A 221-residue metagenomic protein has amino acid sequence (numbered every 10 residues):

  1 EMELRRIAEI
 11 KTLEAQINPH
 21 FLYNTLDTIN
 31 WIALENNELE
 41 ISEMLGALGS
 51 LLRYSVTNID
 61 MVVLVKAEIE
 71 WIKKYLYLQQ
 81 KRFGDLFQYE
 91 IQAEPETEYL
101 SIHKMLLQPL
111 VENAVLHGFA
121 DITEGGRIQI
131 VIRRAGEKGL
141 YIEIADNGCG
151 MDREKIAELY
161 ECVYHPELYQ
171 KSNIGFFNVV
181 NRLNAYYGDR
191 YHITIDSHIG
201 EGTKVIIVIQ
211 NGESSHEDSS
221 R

Functional and structural regions predicted by a protein language model:
E1-D196, G202-I206: Two-component histidine phosphotransfer core
I195-R221: C-terminal end segment of the histidine kinase catalytic
